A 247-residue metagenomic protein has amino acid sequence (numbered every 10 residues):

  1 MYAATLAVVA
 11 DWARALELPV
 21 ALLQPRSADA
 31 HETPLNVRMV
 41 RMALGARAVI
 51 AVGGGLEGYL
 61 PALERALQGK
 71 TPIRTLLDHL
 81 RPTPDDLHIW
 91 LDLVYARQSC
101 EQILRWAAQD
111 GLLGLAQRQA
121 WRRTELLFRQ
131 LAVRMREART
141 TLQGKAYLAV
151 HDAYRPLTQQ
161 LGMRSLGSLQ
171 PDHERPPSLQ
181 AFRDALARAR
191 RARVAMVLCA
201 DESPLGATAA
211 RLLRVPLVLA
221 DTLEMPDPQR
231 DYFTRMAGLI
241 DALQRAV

Functional and structural regions predicted by a protein language model:
M1-V247: Extracytoplasmic metal-acquisition and chelation regions
